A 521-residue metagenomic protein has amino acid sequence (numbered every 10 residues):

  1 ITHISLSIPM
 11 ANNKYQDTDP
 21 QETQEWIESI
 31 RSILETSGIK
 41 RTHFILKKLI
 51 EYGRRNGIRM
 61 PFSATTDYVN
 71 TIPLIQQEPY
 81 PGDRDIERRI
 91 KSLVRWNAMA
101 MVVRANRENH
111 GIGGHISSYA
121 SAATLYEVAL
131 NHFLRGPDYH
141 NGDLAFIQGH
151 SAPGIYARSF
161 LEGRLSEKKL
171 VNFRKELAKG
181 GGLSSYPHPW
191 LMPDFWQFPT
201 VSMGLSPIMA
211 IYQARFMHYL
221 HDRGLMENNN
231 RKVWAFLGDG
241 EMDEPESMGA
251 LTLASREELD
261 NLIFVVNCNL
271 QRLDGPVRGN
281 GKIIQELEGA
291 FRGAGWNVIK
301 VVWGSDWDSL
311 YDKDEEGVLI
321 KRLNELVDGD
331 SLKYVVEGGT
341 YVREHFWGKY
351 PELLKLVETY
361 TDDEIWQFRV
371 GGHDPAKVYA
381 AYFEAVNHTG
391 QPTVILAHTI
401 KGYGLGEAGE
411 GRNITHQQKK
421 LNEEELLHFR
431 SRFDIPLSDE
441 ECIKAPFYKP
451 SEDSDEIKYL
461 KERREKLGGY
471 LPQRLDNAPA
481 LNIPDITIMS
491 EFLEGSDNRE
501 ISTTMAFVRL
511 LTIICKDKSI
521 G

Functional and structural regions predicted by a protein language model:
I1-P9: Short, Lys/Arg-enriched N-terminal segments with co-localized hydrophobic residues within the first ~10-30 amino acids
M10-V128, F236-L237, E241, P245 (+1 more regions): Conserved acidic/glycine
Q76-V94, A98-H110, H115-E257, N280-G281 (+1 more regions): Cofactor-binding active-site loop characterized by glycine-rich and histidine/acidic residues
S255-D260, H388: Short, conserved loop/helix-junction motifs that constitute active-site signature segments in enzyme catalytic cores
